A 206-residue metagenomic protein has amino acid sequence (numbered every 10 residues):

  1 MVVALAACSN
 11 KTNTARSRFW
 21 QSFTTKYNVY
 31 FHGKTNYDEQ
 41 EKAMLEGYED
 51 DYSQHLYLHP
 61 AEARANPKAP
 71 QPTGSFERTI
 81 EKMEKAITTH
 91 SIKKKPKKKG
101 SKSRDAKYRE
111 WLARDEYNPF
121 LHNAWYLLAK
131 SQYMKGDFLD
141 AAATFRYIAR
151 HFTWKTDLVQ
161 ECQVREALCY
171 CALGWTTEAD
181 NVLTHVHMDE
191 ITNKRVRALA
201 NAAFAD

Functional and structural regions predicted by a protein language model:
M1-C8: Sec-dependent bacterial lipoprotein signal peptides
C8-D206: Acidic, polar-rich low-complexity tracts and alpha-helical solenoid repeat scaffolds
